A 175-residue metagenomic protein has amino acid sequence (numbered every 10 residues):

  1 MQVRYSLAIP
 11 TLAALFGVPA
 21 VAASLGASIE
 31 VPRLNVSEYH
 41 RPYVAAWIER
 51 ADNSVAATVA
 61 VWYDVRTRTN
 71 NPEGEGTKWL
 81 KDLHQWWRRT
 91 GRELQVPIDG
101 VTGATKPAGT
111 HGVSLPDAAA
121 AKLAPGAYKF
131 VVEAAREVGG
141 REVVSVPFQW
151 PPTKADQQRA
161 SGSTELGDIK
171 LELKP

Functional and structural regions predicted by a protein language model:
M1-I9: Bacterial N-terminal signal peptides that target proteins for export
F16-A22: Sec/Tat signal peptide C-region and signal peptidase I cleavage site
A27-Y39, W62-T67: Short amphipathic, basic-aromatic surface patches that mediate peripheral association with negatively charged
E30, Y39, A45-A51: N-terminal Sec/ER secretory leader and immediately downstream segment of secreted/extracellular precursors
E38-V44, E75, A127: Short coil-to-beta strand junction motifs in C2/discoidin
A45-W47, A60, V131: Beta-strand signatures of extracellular beta-sandwich domains
A51-A124: Structured domain cores in non-transmembrane regions
K106-A108, L115-P175: Glycine-rich, aromatic-bearing surface loops/beta-hairpins
